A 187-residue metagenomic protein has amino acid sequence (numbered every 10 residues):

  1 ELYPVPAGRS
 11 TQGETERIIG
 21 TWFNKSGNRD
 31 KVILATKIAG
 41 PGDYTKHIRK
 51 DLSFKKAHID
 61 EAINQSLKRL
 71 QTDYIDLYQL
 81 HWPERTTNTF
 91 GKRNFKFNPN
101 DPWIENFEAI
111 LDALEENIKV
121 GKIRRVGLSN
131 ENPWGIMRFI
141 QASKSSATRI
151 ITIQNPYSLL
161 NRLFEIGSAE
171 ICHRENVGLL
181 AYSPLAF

Functional and structural regions predicted by a protein language model:
E1-I38, A57, D73, A113 (+1 more regions): N-terminal binding-site loop/beta-alpha segment at the start of enzyme catalytic domains that lines or forms
P4, P83-F187: Beta/alpha (TIM)-barrel catalytic core signal, keyed to glycine-rich beta->alpha loops juxtaposed to Asp/Glu that bind
V5-A7, G42-H47, T86-N88: A short acidic, helix-capping loop that chelates divalent metal ions and anchors anionic groups
E16-N28, D60-D73, G167-N176: Short amphipathic alpha-helices and their capping/turn segments at secondary-structure boundaries
S26-L52, H81: Structural motif corresponding to the early beta-alpha repeats
T45-D60, K96-E105: Active-site mouth loops of central-metabolism enzymes
S53-L70, F107-D112, W134-I140: Short, acidic/polar
L67-R93: Active-site groove signature of glycoside hydrolases
